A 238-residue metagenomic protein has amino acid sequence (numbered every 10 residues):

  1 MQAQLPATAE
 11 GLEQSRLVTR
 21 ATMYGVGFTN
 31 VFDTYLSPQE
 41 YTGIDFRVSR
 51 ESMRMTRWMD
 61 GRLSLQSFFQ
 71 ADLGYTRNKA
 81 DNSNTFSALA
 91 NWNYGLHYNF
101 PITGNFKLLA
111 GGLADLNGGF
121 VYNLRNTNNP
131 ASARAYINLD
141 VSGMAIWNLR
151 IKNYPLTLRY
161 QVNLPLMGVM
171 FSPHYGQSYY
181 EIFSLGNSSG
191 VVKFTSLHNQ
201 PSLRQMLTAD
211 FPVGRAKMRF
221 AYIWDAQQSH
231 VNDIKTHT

Functional and structural regions predicted by a protein language model:
A3-Q66: Short glycine/proline- and aromatic-enriched beta-strand/turn motifs that initiate or cap beta-hairpins
E13-T22, M59-S67, G104-G112, K152-L158 (+1 more regions): Outer-envelope beta-barrel architecture signal
R20-N30, S67-Y75, A110-F120, A145 (+2 more regions): Transmembrane beta-barrel strands of outer-membrane/channel proteins
D33-Y41, T76-N84, N126-S132, V191-T195 (+2 more regions): Extracellular loop and loop/strand-boundary signature of outer-membrane beta-barrel proteins
E40-V48, N84-W92, F106, A131-V141 (+2 more regions): Residues that define the transmembrane beta-barrel architecture of outer-membrane proteins
V48-T56, A90-Y98, G112, V141-W147 (+2 more regions): Residues on the lipid-exposed face of transmembrane beta-strands in outer-membrane beta-barrel proteins
D72-A114: Hydrophobic/aromatic-rich structural module bridging two neighboring secondary-structure elements via a short loop
N128-R215: Outer-membrane beta-barrel transmembrane domain signature
